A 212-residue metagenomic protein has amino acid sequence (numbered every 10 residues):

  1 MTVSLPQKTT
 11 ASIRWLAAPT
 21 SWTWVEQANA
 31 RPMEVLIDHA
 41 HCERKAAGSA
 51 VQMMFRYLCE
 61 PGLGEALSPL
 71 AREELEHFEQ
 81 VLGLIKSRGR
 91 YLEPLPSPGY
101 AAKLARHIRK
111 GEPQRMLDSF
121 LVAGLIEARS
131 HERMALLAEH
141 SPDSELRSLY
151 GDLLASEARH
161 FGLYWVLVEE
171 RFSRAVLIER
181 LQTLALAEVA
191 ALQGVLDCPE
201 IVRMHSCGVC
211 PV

Functional and structural regions predicted by a protein language model:
T2-V212: Non-heme di-metal
